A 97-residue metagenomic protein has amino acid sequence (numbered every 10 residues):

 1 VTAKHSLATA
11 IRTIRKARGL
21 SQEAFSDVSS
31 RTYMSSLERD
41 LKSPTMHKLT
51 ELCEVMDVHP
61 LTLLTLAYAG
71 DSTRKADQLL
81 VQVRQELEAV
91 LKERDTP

Functional and structural regions predicted by a protein language model:
V1-A17: A short, Lys/Arg-rich alpha-helix, primarily the initiator
A10, G19-S21, T45-K48, H59: Residues that mark the N-terminal boundary/hinge immediately upstream of a DNA-recognition element
R18-R39: Short alpha-helical DNA-recognition segment
T32-S36, H47, T65: Base-recognition residues in the alpha-helical recognition helix of bacterial helix-turn-helix
D40-E54: Short, basic-rich loop-to-helix N-cap that marks the start of a DNA-contacting helix
T50-T73: A contiguous, mid-protein "functional segment" used to position or interact with cofactors/ions or partner subunits
T65-P97: Short, charged recognition helix plus adjacent turn of helix-turn-helix-like nucleic-acid-binding domains
